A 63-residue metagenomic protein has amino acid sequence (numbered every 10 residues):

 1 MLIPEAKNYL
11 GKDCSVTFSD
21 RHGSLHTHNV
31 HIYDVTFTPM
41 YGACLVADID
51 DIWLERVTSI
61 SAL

Functional and structural regions predicted by a protein language model:
I3-L63: Conserved RNA-binding domains used in RNP assembly and mRNA/RNA metabolism
